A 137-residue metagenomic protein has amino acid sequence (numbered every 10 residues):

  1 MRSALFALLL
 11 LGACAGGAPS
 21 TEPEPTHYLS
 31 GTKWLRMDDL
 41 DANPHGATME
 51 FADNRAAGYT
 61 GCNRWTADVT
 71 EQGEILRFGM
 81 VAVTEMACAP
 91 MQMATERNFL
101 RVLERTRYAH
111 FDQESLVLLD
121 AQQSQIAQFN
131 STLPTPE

Functional and structural regions predicted by a protein language model:
M1-G12: Sec-dependent bacterial lipoprotein signal peptides
C14-E137: Lipid interaction determinants
